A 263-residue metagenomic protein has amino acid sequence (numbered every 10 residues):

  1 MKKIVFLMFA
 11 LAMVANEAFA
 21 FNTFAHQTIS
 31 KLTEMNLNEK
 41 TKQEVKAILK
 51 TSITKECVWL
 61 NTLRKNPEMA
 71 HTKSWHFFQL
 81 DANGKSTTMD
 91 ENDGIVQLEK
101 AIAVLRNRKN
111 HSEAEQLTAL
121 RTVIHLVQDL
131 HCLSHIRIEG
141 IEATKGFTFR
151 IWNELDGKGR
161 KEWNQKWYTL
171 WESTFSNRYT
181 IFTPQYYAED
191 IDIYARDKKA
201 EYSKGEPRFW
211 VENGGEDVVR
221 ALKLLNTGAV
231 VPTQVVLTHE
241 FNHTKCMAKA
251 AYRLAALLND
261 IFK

Functional and structural regions predicted by a protein language model:
M1-F24: Bacterial Sec-dependent N-terminal signal peptides
F19-L126, L133, I138-K263: N-terminal, motif-rich segments that launch catalysis or mediate targeting to/interaction with membranes, typified by
